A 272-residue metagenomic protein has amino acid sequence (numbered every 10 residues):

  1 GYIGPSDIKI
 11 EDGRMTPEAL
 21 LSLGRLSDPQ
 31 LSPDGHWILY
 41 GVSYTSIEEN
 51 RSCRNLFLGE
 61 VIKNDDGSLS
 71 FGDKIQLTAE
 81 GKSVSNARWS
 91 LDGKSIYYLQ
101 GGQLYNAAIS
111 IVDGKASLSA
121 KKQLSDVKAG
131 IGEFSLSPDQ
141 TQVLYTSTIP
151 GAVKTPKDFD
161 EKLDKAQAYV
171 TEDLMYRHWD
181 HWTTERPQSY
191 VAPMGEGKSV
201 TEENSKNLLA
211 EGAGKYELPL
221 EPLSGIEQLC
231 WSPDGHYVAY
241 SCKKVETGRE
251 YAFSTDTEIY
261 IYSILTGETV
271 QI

Functional and structural regions predicted by a protein language model:
Y2, C53-N55, V61-I62, T148-V200 (+3 more regions): Predominantly five- to eight-bladed beta-propeller fold
Y2-R25, R51, G59-S85, S90 (+4 more regions): Multi-bladed beta-propeller domains
I3-S6, G13-T16, L31-H36, S83 (+3 more regions): Short linear motifs at secondary-structure transitions and domain/linker junctions
L23-L39, A79-Y97, K128-T146, Y176-S189 (+3 more regions): Conserved beta-propeller blade repeats
Q30-K63, G67: N-terminal, post-signal-peptide region of Sec/Tat-exported proteins
T45-S46, L104, G151, E246: Glycine-rich nucleotide phosphate-binding loop and flanking beta-alpha elements of Rossmann-like dinucleotide-binding
K63-D65, G101, S147-I149, C230-S232 (+1 more regions): Glycine-rich loops and low-complexity Gly/Arg-rich segments that provide flexible linkers or classic glycine-based
S90-P156: Hydrophobic or amphipathic alpha-helical targeting/insertion segments
